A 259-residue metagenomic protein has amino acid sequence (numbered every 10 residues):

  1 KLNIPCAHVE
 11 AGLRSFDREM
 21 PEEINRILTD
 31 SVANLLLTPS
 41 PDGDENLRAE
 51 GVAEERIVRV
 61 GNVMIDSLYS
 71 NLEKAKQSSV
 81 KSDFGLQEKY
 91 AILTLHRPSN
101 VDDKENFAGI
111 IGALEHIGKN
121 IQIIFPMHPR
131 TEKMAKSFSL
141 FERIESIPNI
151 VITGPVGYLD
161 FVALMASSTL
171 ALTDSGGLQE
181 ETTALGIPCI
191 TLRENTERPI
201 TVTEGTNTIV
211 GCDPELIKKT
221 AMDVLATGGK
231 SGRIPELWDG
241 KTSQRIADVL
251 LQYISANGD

Functional and structural regions predicted by a protein language model:
K1-I123, T131-D259: Nucleotide-activated sugar donor-binding and catalytic core shared by glycosyltransferases and related lipid-linked
H128: Conserved C-terminal portion of the radical SAM core fold that forms the substrate/S-adenosylmethionine-binding
